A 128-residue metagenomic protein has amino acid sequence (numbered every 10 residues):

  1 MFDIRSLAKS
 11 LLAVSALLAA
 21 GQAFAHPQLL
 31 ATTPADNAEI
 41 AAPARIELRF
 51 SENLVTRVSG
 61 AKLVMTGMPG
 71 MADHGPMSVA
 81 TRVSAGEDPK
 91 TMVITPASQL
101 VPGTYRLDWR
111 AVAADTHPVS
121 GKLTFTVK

Functional and structural regions predicted by a protein language model:
M1-L12: Bacterial N-terminal signal peptides that target proteins for export
A20-Q22: N-terminal signal peptide c-region/cleavage motif recognized by signal peptidases
A25-H26: Boundary of Sec targeting at the N-terminus
L29, A38-A41, V55-F125: Acidic, low-complexity Ser/Thr/Gly/Pro-rich repeat segments typical of extracellular/periplasmic and surface-exposed
R45-N53: Short edge beta-strand/loop segments characteristic of extracellular beta-sandwich folds
